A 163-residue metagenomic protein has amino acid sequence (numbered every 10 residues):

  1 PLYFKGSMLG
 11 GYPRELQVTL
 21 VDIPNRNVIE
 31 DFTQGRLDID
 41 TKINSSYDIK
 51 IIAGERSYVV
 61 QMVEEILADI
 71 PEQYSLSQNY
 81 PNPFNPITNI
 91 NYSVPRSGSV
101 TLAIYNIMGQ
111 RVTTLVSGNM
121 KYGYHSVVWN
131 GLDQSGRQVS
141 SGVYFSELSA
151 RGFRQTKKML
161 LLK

Functional and structural regions predicted by a protein language model:
P1-R14: Proteolytic processing hotspots in large secreted/extracellular or virion-associated proteins and select intracellular
R26-D69: Short, compositionally biased serine/threonine- and acidic-rich segments at solvent-exposed termini, linkers, or domain
I29, V112-T113, V139: Generic structural signal for well-ordered beta-strand positions
M62-Y80, F84-Y105, T114-S117, S126 (+1 more regions): Glycine-centered coil/turn sites that cap beta-strands in beta-rich domains
S97, V116-R151: Short, surface-exposed loop/turn motifs with a glycine/proline- and acidic-biased composition
F153-K157: Extracellular and select intracellular beta-sandwich modules with Ser/Thr-enriched, small-residue motifs on
M159-K163: Short beta-strand edge segments in extracellular beta-sheet folds
